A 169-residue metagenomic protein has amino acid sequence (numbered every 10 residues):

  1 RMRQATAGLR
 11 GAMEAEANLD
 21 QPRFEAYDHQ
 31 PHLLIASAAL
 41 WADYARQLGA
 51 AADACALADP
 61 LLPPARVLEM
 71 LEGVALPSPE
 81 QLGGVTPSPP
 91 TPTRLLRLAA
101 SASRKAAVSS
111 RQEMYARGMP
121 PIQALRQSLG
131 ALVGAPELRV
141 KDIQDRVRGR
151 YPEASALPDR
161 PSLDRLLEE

Functional and structural regions predicted by a protein language model:
R1-E169: C-terminal non-catalytic scaffold/interaction domains in large multidomain proteins
